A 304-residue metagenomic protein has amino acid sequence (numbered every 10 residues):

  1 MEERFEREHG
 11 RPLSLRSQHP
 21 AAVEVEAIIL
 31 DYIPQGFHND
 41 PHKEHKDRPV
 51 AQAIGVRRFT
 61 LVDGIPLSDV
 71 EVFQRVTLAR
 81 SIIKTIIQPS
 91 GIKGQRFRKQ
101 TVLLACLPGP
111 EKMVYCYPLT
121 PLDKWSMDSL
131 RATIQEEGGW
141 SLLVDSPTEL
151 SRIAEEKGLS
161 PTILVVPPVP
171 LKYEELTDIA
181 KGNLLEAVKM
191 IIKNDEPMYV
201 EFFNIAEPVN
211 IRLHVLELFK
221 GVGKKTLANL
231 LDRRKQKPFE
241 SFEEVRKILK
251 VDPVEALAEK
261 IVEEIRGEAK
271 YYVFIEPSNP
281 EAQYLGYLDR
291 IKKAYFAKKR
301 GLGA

Functional and structural regions predicted by a protein language model:
M1-K189, K293-A304: Structure-specific DNA junction-binding interface
E2-H9, L13, K189-L218, K235-A304: C-terminal extensions
I82, R233-R234: A short beta-strand motif that forms part of the nucleic acid-binding face of small beta-barrel RNA-binding folds
G223-K224: Small-residue hinge/turn detector
A228-L231, V245: Short alpha-helical segments in extracytoplasmic peptidoglycan/chitin-binding modules and envelope-associated proteins
